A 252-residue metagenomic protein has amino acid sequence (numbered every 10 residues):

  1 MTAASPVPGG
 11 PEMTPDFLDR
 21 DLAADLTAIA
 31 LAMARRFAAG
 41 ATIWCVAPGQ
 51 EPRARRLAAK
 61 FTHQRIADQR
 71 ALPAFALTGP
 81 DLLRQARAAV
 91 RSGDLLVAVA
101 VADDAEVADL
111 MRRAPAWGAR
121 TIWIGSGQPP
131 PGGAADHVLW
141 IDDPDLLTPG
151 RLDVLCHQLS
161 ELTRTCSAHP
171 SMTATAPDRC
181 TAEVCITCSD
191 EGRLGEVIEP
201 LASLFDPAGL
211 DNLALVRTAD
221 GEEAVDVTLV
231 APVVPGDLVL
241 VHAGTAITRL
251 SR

Functional and structural regions predicted by a protein language model:
M1-R20, T175-A176: Generic N-terminal amphipathic, Lys/Arg-enriched alpha-helix
E12, L159, T163-M172: Internal, active-site/partner-interface "lid" segment
L18-A39: A short, well-structured juxtamembrane/interface segment
F37-G49: Short glycine-rich phosphate-binding loop at a beta-alpha junction
P48-R164: Glycine-rich phosphate-binding loops that contact phosphosugars or nucleotide phosphates
S171-R252: Exposed beta-strand/loop interface patches that mediate assembly or binding
